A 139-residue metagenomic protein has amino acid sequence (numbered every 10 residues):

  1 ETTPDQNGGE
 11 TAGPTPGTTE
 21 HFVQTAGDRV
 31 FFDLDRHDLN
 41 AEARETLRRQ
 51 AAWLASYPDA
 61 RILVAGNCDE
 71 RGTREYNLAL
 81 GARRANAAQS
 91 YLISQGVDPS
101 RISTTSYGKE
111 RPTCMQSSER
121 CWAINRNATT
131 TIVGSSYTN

Functional and structural regions predicted by a protein language model:
E1-R61, S135-N139: Periplasmic peptidoglycan-binding/tethering modules of Gram-negative envelope proteins
N7-T11, L78, S100: Generic signature of intrinsically disordered, low-complexity, basic-rich segments and short cationic peptides
P14, F31, D35-A43, S56 (+4 more regions): Extracytoplasmic/periplasmic, Sec-exported soluble proteins
T15, H21-F22, G72-T73, A79-L80 (+2 more regions): Short leucine-rich amphipathic alpha-helices used at interfaces
E20, F32, I93-Q95, P99-N139: Periplasmic OmpA/Pal-like peptidoglycan-binding modules at the C-termini of bacterial envelope proteins
D28-R29, L47-R84, I102-T113: Short, surface-exposed beta-strand segments enriched in small/polar/acidic residues
R36-N40, E45, A60, E70 (+6 more regions): A generic structural micro-environment signature that highlights single residues at secondary-structure boundaries
A52, Q89-S90: Core alpha-helical elements of the protein kinase catalytic domain, predominantly the helix directly N-terminal
